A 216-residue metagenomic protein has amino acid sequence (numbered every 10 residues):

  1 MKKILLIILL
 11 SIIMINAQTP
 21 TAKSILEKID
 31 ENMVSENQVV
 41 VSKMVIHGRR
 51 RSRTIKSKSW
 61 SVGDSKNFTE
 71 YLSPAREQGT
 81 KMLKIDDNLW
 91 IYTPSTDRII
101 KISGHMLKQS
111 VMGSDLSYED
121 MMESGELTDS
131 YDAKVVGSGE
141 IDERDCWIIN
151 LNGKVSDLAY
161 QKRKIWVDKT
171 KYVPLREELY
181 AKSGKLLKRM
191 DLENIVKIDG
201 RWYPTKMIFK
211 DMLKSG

Functional and structural regions predicted by a protein language model:
I4-I13: Sec-dependent N-terminal signal peptides
I12-P20: Bacterial Sec-dependent signal peptides at the C-terminal "C-region" and cleavage site
P20-S95: N-terminal mature ectodomain segment of secretory-pathway/periplasmic proteins
V45, V62-D64, L72-P74, D87-N88 (+8 more regions): Solvent-exposed coil/turn segments that connect beta secondary-structure elements in extracytoplasmic/periplasmic
P94-M122: Acidic/charged, solvent-exposed loop-and-adjacent secondary-structure segments enriched in E/D, K/R, S/T, and G/P
R98, I102, M122-S124, R144-G216: Gly/Pro-enriched, hydrophobic low-complexity segments that function as extracytoplasmic propeptides/linkers
S114-N152: Short, conserved active-site entrance elements at the starts or edges of catalytic domains
